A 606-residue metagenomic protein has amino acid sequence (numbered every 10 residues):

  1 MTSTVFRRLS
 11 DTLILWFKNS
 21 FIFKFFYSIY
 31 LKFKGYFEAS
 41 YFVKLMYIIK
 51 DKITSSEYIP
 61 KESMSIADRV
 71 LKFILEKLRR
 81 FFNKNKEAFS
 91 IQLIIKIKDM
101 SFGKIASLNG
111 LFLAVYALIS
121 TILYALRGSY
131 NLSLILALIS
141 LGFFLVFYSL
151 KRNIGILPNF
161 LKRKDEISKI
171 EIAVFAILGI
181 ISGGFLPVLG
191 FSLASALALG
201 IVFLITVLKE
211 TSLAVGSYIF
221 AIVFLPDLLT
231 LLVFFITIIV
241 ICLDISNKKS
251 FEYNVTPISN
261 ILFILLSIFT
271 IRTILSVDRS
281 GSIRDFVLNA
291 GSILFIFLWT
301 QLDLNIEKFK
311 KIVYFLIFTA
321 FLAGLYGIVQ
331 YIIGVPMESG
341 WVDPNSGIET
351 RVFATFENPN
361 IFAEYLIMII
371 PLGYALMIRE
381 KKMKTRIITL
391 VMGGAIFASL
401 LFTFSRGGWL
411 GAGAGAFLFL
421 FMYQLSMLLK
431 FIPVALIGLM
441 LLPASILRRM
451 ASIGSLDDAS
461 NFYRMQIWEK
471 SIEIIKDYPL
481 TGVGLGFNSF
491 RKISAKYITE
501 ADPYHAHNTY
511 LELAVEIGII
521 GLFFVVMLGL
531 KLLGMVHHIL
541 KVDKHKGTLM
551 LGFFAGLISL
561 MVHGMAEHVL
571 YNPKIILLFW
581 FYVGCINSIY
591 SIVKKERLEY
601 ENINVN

Functional and structural regions predicted by a protein language model:
M1-I271, V277-G281, L304-Y314, R379-I387 (+2 more regions): Transmembrane signal-anchor hairpin modules in multi-pass inner-membrane enzymes, especially those that act on
S107-Y148, I170-L189, A196-T206, F263-T273 (+7 more regions): Alpha-helical transmembrane segments of multi-pass inner-membrane proteins
Y130-L136, L189-L193, D227-L232, R284-D285 (+5 more regions): Membrane-interface micro-motifs in multi-pass membrane enzymes
F203-K209, T237-D244, L294-Q301, L372-R379 (+4 more regions): Transmembrane alpha-helices and membrane-interface helical segments of multi-pass integral membrane enzymes
S276-T300: Alpha-helical transmembrane segments and their immediate interhelical/interface regions in integral membrane proteins
W341, I446-R448, G454-E469, E473 (+3 more regions): Long extracytoplasmic/lumenal interhelical loops at the membrane interface of multi-pass membrane proteins
F353-A354, N358-N360, F397-F402, R406 (+4 more regions): A conserved mid-to-late transmembrane alpha helix and its immediate loop/hinge that forms the functional core
M392, N508, H537-A566, Y582 (+1 more regions): Loop-to-helix entry and N-terminal half of a specific, functionally important transmembrane alpha helix in multi-pass
